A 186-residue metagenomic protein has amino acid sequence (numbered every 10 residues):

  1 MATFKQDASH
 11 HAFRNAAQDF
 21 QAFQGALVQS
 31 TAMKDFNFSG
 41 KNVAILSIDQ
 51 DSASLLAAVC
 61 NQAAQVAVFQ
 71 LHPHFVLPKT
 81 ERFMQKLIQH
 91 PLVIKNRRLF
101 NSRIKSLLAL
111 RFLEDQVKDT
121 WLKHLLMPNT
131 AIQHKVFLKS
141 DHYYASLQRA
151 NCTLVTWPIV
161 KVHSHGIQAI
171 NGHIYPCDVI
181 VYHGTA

Functional and structural regions predicted by a protein language model:
M1-A8, V43-L46, I159, I167 (+1 more regions): Short hydrophobic core segments
D7-T120, I132, C152: Rossmann-like dinucleotide-binding core of oxidoreductases
K123-H134: Helix-loop-beta segment of a Rossmann-like dinucleotide-binding subdomain
T130-I132, I170, C177: Rossmann-like nucleotide/phosphate-binding core characteristic of flavoprotein oxidoreductases
A150-I170: A conserved short coil-to-beta-strand element within the FAD-binding core of flavoproteins
